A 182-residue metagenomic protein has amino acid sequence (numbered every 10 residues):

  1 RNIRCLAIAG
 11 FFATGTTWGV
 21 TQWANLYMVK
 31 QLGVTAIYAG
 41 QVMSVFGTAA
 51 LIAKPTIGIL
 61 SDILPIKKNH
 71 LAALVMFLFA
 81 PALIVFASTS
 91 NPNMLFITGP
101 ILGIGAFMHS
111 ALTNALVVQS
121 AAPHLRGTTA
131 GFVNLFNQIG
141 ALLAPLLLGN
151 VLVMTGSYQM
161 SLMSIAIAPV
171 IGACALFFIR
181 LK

Functional and structural regions predicted by a protein language model:
N2-K54: Extracytoplasmic gate region of multi-pass secondary transporters
K54-I66, L152-V153: Helix-to-loop junctions at the C-terminal end of transmembrane segments in multipass secondary transporters
N69-I84: Structural signature of the two symmetry-related core transmembrane helices
A87, M163-K182: Multi-pass alpha-helical transporter architecture, strongest for 12-TM Major Facilitator/SLC carriers used
A87-T98: Helix-loop junctions at membrane interfaces in 12-TM secondary transporters
M108-A121: Intracellular juxtamembrane helix-capping segments at the cytosolic ends of symmetry-related transmembrane helices
V118-S157: A late C-terminal transmembrane helix in Major Facilitator Superfamily
